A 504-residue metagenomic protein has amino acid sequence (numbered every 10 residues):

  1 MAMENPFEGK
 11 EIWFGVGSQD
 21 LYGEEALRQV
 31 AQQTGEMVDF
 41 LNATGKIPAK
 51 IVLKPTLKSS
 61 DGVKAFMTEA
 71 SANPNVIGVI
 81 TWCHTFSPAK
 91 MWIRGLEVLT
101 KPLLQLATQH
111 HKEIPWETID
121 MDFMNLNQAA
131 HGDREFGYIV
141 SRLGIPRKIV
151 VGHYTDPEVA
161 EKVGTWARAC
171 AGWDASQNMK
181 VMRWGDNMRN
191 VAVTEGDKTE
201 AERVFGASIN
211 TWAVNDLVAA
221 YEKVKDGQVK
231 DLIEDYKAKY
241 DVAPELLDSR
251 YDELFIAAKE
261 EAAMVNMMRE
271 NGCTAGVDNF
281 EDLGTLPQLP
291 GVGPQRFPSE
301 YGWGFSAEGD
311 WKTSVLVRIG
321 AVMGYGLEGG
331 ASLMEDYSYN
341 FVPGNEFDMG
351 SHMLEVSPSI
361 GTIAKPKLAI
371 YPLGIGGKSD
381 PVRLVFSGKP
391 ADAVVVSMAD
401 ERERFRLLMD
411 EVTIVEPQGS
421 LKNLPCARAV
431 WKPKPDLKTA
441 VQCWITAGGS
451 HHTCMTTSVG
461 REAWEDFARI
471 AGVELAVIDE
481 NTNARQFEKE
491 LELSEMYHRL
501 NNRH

Functional and structural regions predicted by a protein language model:
A2, P48-I51, A107, K112-L246: Cap/lid and interdomain-hinge subdomains that line or gate substrate/regulatory clefts in soluble alpha/beta enzymes
P6-Q29, N178-N187: Short beta-strand segments enriched in small/hydrophobic residues
R28-T44: Short catalytic helix/loop segments, enriched in acidic residues and glycine and frequently bearing histidine
P55-T68, V159: Structural motif
V63-V76, I93-G95, A262-E270: Short, well-structured alpha-helical segments in soluble
G185-V204, N210-D231, Y251-P290, P294-P298: Domain-scale recognition of functional cores that engage charged ligands
S299-R428: C-terminal catalytic subdomain
K378-H504: Extended hydrophobic packing segments that form well-structured cores
